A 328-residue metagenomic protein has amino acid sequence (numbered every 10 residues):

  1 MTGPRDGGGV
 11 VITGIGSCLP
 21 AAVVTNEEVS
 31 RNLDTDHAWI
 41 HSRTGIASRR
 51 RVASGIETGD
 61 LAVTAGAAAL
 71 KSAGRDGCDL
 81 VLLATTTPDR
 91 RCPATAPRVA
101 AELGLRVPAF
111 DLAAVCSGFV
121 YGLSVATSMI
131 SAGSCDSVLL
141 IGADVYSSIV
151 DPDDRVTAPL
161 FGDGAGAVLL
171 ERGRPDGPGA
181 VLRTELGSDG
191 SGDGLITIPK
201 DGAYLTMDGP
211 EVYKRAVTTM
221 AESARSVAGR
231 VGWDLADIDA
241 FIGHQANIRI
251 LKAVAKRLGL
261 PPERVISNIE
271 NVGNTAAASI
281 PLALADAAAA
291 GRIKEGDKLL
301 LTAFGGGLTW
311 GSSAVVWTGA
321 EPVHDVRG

Functional and structural regions predicted by a protein language model:
M1-S54, D154-T218, E222, F304 (+1 more regions): Condensing-enzyme catalytic core mediating Claisen C-C bond formation in acyl metabolism
I12-G14, I40, A69, V81 (+7 more regions): Buried hydrophobic positions in well-ordered alpha/beta secondary-structure cores of metabolic enzymes
T13-G16, A84, A113, V138-D144 (+3 more regions): Short beta-strand segments
V23-V24, C92-A94, V150-D154, W310-A314: Short acidic, glycine/serine/threonine-rich loops at helix termini
L33-S42, R90-G104, D136-Y146, G194-I198 (+1 more regions): Acidic-glycine-rich active-site phosphate/pyrophosphate-binding loop
G59, V63-G66, T87-P88, A101 (+3 more regions): Claisen-condensing/thiolase-fold acyl-transfer catalytic domains that form or cleave C-C bonds in fatty acid
A65-D79, E222-D239, A287-R292: Phosphate/pyrophosphate-binding loops at sites that engage ATP/ADP/AMP, CoA/4′-phosphopantetheine, polyphosphate
T127, S131-G164: Flexible, glycine-rich active-site loops centered on histidine and acidic residues that chelate a metal or position
